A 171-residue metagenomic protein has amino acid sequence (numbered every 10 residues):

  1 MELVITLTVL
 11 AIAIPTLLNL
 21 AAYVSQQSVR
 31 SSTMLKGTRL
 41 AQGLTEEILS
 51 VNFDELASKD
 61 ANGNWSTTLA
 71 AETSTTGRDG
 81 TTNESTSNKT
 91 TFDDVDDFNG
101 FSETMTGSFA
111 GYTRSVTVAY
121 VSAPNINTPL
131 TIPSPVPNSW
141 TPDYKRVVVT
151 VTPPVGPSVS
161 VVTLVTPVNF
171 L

Functional and structural regions predicted by a protein language model:
M1-Q42: Aliphatic-rich helix starts adjacent to a transmembrane/signal segment
L35-R39, G43-L171: Low-complexity, Gly/Pro-rich coil/beta segments used as flexible assembly/activation regions
